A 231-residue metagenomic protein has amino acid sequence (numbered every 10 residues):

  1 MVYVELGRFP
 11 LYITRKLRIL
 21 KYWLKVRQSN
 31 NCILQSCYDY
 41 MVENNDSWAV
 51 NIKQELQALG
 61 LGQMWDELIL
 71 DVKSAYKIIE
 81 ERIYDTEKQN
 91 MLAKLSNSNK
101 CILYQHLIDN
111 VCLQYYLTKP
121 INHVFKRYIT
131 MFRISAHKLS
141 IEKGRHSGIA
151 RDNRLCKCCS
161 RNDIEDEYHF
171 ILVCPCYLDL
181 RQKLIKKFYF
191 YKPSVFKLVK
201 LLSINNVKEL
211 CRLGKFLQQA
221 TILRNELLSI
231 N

Functional and structural regions predicted by a protein language model:
M1-S140: Extended C-terminal regions of large enzymes
L95-N231: Family-specific functional microsites
